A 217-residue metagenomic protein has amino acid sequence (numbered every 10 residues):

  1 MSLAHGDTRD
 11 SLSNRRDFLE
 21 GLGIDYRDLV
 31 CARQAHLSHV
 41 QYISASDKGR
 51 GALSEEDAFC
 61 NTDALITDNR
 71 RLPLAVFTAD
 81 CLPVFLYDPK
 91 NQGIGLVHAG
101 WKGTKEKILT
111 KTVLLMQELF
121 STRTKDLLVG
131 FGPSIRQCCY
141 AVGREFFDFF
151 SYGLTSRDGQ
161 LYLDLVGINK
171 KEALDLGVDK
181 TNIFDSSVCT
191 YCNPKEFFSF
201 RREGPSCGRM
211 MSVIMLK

Functional and structural regions predicted by a protein language model:
M1-K217: Active-site microenvironment for binding and transforming phosphate-containing groups
